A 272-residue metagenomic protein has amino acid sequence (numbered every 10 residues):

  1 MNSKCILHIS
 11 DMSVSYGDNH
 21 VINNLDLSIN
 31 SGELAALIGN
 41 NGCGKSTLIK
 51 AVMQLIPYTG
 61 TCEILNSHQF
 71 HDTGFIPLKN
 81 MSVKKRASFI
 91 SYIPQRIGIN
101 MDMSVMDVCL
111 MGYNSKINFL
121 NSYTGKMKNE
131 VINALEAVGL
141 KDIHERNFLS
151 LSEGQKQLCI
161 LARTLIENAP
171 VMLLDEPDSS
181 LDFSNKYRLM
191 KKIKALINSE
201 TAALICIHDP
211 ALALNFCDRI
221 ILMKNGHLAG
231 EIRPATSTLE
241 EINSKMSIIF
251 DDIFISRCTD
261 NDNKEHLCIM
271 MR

Functional and structural regions predicted by a protein language model:
I38-N40: The feature captures the beta-strand-to-loop junction immediately N-terminal to the Walker
M53: Helix-to-loop junction immediately C-terminal to a conserved catalytic motif
E63-K85: ABC ATPase NBD Q-loop/coupling interface
N147-L151: Conserved ABC ATPase signature
M172-E176: Catalytic Walker B motif of ABC-type/P-loop ATPase nucleotide-binding domains
I207-H208: H-loop/switch region of ABC-family ATPase nucleotide-binding domains
L239-R272: ABC ATPase nucleotide-binding domains
